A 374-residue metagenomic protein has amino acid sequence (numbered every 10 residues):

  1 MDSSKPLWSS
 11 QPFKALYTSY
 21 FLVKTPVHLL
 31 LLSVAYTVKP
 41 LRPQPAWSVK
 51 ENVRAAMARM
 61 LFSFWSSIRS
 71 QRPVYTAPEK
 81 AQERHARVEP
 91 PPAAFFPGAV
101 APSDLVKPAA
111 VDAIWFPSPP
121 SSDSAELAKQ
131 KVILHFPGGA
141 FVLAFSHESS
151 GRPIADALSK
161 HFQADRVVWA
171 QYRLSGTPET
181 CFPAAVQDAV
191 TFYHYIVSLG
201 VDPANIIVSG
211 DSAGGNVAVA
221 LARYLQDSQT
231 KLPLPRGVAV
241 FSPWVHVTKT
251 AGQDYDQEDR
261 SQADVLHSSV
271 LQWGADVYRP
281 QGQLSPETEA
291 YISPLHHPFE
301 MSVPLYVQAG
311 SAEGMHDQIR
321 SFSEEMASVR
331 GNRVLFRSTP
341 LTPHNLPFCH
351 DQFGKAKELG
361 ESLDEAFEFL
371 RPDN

Functional and structural regions predicted by a protein language model:
M1-L127: A glycine/proline-hinged amphipathic helix-loop "lid/cap" segment that gates access to hydrophobic ligand pockets
P6, Y17, Q187, G200-N205 (+1 more regions): Alpha/beta hydrolase fold serine-hydrolase catalytic domain that processes acyl esters and thioesters
D112, P117-H161: Short, surface-exposed "cap/lid" segments of acyl-processing enzymes
I114, V168, L335-T339: General small-molecule cofactor/ligand-binding pocket signal
F116, H135-G139, S209, F241 (+1 more regions): Short hydrophobic segments within beta-strands
A140, Y172-G176, V245, P343: Alpha/beta-hydrolase active-site loop signature
G151, D165-N205, K355: Catalytic nucleophile-loop/oxyanion-hole region of alpha/beta-hydrolase and closely related hydrolase-like folds
G210, G214, A218: Gly/Ala-rich beta-loop-alpha elbow adjacent to hydrolase catalytic centers
